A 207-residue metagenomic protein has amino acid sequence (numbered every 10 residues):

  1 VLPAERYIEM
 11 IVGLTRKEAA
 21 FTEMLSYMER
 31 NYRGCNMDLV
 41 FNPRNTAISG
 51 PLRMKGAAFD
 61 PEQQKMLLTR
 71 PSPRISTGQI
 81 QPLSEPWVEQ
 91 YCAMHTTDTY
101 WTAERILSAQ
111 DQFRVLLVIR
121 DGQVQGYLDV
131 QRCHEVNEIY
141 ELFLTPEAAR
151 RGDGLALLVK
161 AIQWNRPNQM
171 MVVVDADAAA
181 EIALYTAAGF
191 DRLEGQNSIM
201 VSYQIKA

Functional and structural regions predicted by a protein language model:
V1-Y32, R120, Q125-P146: Conserved donor-binding loop and adjoining core beta-sheet/short helix segment in diverse acyl/aminoacyl transferases
K17-R30, L144, R150-Q163, A183 (+1 more regions): Conserved acetyl-CoA-binding loop-helix of GNAT-fold acetyltransferases
M24-R74: Hydrophobic alpha-helical segments and helix pairs
D38-I48, M171-A183, S198-I205: Conserved beta-strand-loop-alpha-helix junction that forms the acyl-donor binding cleft
G50-R53, L184-T186, F190: Conserved active-site tyrosine of GNAT-family acetyltransferases
A58-R70, V173, D191-K206: Conserved catalytic-core motifs of GNAT/GCN5-like acyltransferases
Q63-Q64, R70-W101: Short amphipathic alpha-helix that is part of the acyltransferase structural core
H95-V124: Active-site rim helix/loop that mediates acceptor-substrate recognition in acyltransferases
